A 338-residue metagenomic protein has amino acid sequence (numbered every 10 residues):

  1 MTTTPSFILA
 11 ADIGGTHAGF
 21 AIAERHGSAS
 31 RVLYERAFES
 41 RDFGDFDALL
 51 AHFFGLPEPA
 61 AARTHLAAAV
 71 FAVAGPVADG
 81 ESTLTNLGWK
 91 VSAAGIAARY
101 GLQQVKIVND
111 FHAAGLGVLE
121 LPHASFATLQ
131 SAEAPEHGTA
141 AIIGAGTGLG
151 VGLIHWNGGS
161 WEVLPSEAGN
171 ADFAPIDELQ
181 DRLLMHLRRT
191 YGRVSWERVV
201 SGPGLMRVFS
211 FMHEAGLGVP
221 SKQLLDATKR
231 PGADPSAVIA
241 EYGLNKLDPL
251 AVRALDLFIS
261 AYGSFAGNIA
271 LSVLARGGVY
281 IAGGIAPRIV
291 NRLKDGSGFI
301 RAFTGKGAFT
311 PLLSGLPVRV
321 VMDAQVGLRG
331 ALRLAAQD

Functional and structural regions predicted by a protein language model:
M1-E58, R182-D338: ATP-binding/phosphotransfer module of carbohydrate and carboxylate kinases, centering on a glycine-rich
P5-S6, G101-Q103, E136-A140, L149 (+2 more regions): Short coil/turn connectors at secondary-structure junctions
I8-D12, L66-V70, K106, A132 (+2 more regions): Short glycine-aspartate micro-motif
A37-R41, L84-G88, K106-A113, A132-P135 (+2 more regions): Active-site nucleophile and cofactor-binding loops and adjacent substrate-binding regions of central metabolic enzymes
E58-A124, I142, P287-N291: Short beta-strand-loop/turn "lid" adjacent to the catalytic site in phosphate-handling enzymes
V118, G152-W156, F211: A short secondary-structure junction signal
P122-E133, A335-D338: Short, electropositive alpha-helical surface patch
T128-S131, P135-E197, L293, S297-L313: Glycine-rich phosphate-binding loop of actin/hexokinase-like ATP-binding domains
